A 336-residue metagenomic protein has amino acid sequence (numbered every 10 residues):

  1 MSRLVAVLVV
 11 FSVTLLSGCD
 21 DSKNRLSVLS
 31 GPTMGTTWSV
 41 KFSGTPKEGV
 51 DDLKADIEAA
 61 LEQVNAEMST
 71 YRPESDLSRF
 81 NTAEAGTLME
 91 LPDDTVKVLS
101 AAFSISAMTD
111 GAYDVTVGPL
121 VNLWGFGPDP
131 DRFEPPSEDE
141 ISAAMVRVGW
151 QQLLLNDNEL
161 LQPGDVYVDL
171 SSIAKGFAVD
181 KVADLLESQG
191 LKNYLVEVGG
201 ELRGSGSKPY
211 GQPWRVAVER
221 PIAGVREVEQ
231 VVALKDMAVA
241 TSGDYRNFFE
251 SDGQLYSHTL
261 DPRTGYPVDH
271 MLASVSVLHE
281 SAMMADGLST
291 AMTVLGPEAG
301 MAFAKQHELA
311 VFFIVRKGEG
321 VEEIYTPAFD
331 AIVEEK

Functional and structural regions predicted by a protein language model:
S2-A6, F11, L15-K336: Mature catalytic core of soluble alpha/beta enzymes
